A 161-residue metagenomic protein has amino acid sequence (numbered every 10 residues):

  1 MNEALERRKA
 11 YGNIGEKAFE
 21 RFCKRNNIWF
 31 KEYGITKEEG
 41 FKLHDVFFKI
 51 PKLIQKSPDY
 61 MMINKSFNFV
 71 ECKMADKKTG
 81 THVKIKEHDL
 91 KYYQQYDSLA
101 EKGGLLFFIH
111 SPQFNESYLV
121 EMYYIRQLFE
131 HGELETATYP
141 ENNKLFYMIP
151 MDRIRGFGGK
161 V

Functional and structural regions predicted by a protein language model:
M1-K49: Acidic-basic catalytic patches of nuclease active cores, encompassing PD-(D/E)XK and other metal-cofactor nuclease
C23, D59-K77: Conserved catalytic cores of phosphodiester-cleaving nucleases, focusing on short active-site segments
K31-G34, F69-E71, G104-I109: A structural signal for short, well-ordered beta-strand segments and their strand-loop junctions that often border
E39, K78-G80, Q113-L119: Short catalytic/ligand-binding loop motif for oxyanion handling, primarily in non-cytosolic enzymes, centered on
K52-S57: Glycine-rich, highly charged phosphate/nucleotide-binding loops
A75-L99: Mg2+/Mn2+-dependent nuclease catalytic core
Q94-Q127: Nucleic-acid nuclease catalytic cores
Y118-V161: Intrinsically disordered, low-complexity terminal regions enriched in charged/polar residues
